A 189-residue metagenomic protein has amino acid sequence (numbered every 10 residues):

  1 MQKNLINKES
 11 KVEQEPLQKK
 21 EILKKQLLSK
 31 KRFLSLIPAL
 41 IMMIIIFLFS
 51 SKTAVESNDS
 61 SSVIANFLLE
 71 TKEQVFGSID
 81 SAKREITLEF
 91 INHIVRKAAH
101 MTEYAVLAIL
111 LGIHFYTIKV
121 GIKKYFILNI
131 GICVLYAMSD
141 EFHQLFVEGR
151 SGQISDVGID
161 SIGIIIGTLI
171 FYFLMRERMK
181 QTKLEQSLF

Functional and structural regions predicted by a protein language model:
K3-I6, Q18-E103: "…centered on the first transmembrane helix and the immediately adjacent amphipathic helix/loop
K31-F33, I118-I130, R150-I154: Membrane-helix interface segments
I37, A98, G131-L135, S139 (+2 more regions): Hydrophobic residues within alpha-helical transmembrane segments of multi-pass solute transporters/permease subunits
I41-I46, Y125-L145: Small-polar-interrupted transmembrane alpha-helices in polytopic inner-membrane proteins
H93-L107, I154-I162: Membrane-interface loop-to-helix entry segments
Y104-T117, I162-R178: Membrane-interfacial alpha-helical segments at the cytosolic side of multi-pass membrane proteins
M138-I159: Interfacial helix-loop-helix junctions of multi-pass membrane proteins
T182-F189: Short, charged juxtamembrane terminal tails flanking transmembrane helices
